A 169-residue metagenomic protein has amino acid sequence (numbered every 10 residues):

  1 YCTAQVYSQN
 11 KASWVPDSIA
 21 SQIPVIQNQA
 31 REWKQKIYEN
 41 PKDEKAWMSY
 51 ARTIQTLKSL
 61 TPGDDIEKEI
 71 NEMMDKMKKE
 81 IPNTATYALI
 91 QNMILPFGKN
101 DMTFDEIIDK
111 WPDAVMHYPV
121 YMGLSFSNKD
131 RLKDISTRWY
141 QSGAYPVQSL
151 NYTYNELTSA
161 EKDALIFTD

Functional and structural regions predicted by a protein language model:
Y1-A12: Bacterial Sec-dependent N-terminal signal peptides
N10-S18, P24, N28, Y38-L60 (+2 more regions): Amphipathic alpha-helical repeat scaffolds of TPR domains
V25-E39, I66-K78, F104-I108: Amphipathic alpha-helices of TPR/Sel1-like and other helical repeat/solenoid scaffolds
Q29, A46, S149-T153: Stable alpha-helical elements in mature extracytoplasmic
E106-A114, W139: TPR/TPR-like (Sel1-like) alpha-helical repeat modules
K133-P146: Glycine-rich phosphate-binding "P-loop"
G143-D169: Extracytoplasmic
